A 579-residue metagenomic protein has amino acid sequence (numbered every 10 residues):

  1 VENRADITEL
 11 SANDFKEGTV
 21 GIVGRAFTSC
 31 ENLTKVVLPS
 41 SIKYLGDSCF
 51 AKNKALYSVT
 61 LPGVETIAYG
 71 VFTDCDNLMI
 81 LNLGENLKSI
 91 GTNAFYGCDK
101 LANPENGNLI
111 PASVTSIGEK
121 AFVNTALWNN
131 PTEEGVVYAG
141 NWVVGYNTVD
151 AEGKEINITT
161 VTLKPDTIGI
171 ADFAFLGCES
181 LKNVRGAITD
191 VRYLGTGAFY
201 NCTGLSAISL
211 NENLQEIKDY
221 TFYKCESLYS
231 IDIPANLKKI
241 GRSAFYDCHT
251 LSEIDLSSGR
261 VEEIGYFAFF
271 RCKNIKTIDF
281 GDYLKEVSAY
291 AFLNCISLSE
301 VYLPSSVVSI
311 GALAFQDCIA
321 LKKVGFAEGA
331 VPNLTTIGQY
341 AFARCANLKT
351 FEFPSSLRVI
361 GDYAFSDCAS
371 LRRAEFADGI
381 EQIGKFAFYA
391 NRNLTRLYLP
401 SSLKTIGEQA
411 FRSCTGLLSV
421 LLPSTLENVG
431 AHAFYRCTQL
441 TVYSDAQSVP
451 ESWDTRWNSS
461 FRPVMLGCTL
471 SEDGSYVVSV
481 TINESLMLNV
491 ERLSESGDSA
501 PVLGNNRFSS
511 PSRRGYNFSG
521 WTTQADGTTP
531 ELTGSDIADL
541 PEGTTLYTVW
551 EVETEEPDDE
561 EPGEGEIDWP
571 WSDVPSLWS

Functional and structural regions predicted by a protein language model:
V1, V36, V137, N141-G145 (+5 more regions): Extracellular/surface recognition and adhesion modules
E2-G21, C30-Y44, N53-T66, D76-S89 (+19 more regions): Structural signature of tandem-repeat unit edges
L10, S209, Y302, G325-F326 (+1 more regions): Secondary-structure capping and domain/repeat boundary segments
G24-A26, G46-C49, A68-V71, G91-Y96 (+13 more regions): Consensus positions within tandem repeat domains that build extended binding/scaffold surfaces
E451-N458: Short loop/helix-cap segments at secondary-structure boundaries that form the rim of catalytic
